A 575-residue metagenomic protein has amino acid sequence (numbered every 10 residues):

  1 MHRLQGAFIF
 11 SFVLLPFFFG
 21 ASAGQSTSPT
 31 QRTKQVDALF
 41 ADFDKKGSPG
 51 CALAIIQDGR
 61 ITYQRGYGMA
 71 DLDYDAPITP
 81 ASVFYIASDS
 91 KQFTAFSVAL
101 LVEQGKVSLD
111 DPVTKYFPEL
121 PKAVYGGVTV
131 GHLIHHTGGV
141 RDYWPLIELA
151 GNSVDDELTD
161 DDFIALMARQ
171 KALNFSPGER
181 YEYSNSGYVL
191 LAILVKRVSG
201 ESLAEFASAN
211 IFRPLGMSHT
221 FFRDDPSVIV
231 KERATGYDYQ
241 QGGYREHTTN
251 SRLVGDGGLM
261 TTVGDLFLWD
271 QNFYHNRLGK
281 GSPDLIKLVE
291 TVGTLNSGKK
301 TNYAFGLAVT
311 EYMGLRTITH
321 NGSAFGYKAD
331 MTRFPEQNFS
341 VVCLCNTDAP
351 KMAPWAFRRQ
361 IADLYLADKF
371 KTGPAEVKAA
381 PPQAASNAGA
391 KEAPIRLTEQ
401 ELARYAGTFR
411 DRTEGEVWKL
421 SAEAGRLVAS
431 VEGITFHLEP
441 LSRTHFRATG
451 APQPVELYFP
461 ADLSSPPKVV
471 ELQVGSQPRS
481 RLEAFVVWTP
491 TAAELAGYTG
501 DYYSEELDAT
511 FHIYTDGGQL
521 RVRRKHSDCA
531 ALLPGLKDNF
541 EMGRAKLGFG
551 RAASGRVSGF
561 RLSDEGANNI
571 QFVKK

Functional and structural regions predicted by a protein language model:
H2-I78, V83, L100-S108, I134-V140 (+5 more regions): N-terminal leader/targeting segments and the immediately adjacent pre-domain N-terminus
F18, A52, S88-S90, G138 (+5 more regions): Short linear Ser/Thr-Pro motifs
Q25-Q64, K196-S208, R213, Y244-A530 (+1 more regions): Catalytic loop of the DD-peptidase/beta-lactamase superfamily, centered on the K-T-G motif and neighboring
P49, M69-N185, A192, S199-E201 (+2 more regions): Active-site-proximal loop and beta-strand segments within enzyme catalytic domains
G126, G187, T262-D265: An acidic site on a long C-lobe helix of protein kinase domains
R213-H219: Long, well-ordered core segments of solenoidal/helical folds
